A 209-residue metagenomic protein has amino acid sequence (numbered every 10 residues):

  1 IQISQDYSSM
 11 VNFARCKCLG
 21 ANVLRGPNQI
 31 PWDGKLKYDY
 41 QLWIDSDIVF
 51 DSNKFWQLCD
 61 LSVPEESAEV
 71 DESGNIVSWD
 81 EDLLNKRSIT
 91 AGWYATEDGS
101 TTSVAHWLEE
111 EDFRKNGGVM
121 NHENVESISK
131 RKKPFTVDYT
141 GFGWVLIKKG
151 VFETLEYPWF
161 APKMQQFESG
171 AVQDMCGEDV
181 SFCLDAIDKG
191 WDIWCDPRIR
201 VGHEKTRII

Functional and structural regions predicted by a protein language model:
I1-S9, F13: N-proximal low-complexity "stem/linker" segments adjacent to membrane-targeting elements
V11-G34, L184: Short, conserved alpha-helix that lines the donor NDP-sugar binding/gating region of sugar-transfer enzymes
Q29-V49: Short beta-strand-to-loop acidic/aromatic patch adjacent to the donor-nucleotide binding site
Y40, R87-I89, I193: Short, Asp-centered acidic motifs that coordinate Mg2+ and/or phosphate in catalytic or ligand-binding sites
D47, D60-L61, I208: Polar low-complexity intrinsically disordered regions
D51-Q166: Conserved catalytic core of nucleotide-sugar-dependent glycosyltransferases
T136, Q166-C176, V180-H203, I209: Catalytic donor-sugar/metal-binding loop of nucleotide-sugar-dependent glycosyltransferases
